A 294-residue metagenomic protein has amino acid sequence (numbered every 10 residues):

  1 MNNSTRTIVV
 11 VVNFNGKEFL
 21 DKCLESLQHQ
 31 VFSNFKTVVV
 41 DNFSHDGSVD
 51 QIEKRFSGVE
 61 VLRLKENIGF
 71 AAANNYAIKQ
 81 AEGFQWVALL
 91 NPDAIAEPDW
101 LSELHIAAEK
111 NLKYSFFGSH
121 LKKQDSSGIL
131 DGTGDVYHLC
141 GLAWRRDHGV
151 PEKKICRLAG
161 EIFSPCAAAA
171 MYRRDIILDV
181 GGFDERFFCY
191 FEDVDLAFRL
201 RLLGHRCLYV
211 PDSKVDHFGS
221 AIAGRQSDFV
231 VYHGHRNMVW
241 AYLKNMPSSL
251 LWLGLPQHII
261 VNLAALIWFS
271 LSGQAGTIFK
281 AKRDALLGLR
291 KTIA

Functional and structural regions predicted by a protein language model:
E25-N34: Short, acidic, metal-binding catalytic loop of nucleotide-sugar glycosyltransferases
S26, D41-D50, E66: A conserved acidic beta->alpha catalytic loop
L64-E82, P92: Glycine-rich, basic loop-to-helix element that forms the pyrophosphate-binding segment of sugar-nucleotide handling
V87: Short aromatic/hydrophobic "clamp" motif used to bind/position activated sugar donors
A94-H138, L142: Conserved donor NDP-sugar-binding/catalytic core segment of glycosyltransferases
H138-F163: Short, flexible, basic/aromatic active-site loop/helix in glycosyltransferases
F163-K214: A short, conserved alpha-helix in the catalytic core of glycosyltransferases
L203-I293: Active-site-adjacent helix/loop segment of glycosyltransferases that harbors family-specific signature motifs
